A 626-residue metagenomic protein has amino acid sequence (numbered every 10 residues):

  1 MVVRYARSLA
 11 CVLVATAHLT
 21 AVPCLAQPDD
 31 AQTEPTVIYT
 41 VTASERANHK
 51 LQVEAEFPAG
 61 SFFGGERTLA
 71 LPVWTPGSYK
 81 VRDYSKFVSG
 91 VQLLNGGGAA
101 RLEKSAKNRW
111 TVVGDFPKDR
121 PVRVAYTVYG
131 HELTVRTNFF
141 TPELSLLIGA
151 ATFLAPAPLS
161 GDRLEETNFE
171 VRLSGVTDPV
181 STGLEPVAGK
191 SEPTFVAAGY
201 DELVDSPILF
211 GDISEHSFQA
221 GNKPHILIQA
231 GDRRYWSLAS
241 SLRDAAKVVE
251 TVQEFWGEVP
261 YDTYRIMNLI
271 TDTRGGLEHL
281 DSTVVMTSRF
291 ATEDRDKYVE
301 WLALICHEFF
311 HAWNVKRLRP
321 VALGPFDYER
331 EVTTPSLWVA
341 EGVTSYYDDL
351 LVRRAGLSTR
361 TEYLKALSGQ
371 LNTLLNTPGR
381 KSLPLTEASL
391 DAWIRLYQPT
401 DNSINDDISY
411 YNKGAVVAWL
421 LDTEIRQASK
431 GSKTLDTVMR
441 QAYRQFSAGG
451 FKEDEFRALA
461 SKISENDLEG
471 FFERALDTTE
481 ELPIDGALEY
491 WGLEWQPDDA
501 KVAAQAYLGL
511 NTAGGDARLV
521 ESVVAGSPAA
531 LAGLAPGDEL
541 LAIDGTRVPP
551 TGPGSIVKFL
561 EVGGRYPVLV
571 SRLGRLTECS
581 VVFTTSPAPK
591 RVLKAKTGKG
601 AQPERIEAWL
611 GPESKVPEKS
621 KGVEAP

Functional and structural regions predicted by a protein language model:
M1-A6: N-terminal secretory signal peptides that target proteins for export/translocation
S8-A21: Bacterial N-terminal signal peptides
Q27-W74: Early extracytoplasmic/domain-onset interaction patches
T36-I38, K50-E54, E66-T68, P121-R123 (+4 more regions): Intrinsic-disorder/low-complexity, polar/charged segments enriched in Ser/Thr/Lys/Arg/Asp/Glu/Gln
S44, E56, P76, V81-G90 (+2 more regions): Non-catalytic architectural context of zinc metalloproteases
V91, V252, V339-L351: An active-site-proximal "capping" alpha-helix that borders the catalytic cofactor pocket
S214-L337, V343: Juxtacatalytic substrate-recognition/specificity segment
D348, S358-P626: C-terminal recognition in membrane/secretory proteostasis and scaffolding
